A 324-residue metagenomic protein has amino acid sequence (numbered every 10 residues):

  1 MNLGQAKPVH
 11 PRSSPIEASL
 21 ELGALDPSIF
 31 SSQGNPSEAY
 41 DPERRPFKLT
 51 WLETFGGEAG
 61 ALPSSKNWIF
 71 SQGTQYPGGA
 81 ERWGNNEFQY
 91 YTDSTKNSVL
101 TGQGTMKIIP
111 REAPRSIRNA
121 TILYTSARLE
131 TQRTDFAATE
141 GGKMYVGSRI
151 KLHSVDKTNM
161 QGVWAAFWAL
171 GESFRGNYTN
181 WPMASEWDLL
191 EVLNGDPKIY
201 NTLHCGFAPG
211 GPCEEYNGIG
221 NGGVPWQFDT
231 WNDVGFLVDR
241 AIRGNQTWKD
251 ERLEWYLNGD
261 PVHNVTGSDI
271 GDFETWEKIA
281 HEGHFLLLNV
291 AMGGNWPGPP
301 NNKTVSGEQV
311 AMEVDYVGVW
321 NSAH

Functional and structural regions predicted by a protein language model:
M1-N2, A6: Cleavable N-terminal signal peptides of Sec/SRP-targeted secreted and luminal proteins
R12-N180, A184-S185, L189-G195, T202 (+4 more regions): Low-complexity, Ser/Thr/Pro/Gly-rich disordered linker/stalk regions
F55, V146-S148, W231-R240, G244 (+1 more regions): Short tryptophan-centered beta-strand motifs in secreted/extracellular beta-sheet-rich domains of glycan-recognition
K157-T158, N245-T247: Short loop/turn motifs that connect adjacent beta-strands in outer-membrane beta-barrel proteins
T179-D233, A241, A291-P297: Glycine-aromatic-enriched beta-strand/loop faces of beta-sandwich-type recognition domains, especially lectin-like
F228, T247-K249, K278-E282, Q309-A311: A structural signal for short secondary-structure junctions
F236-D239, K249-E277, G283: Extended, compositionally biased non-globular segments
